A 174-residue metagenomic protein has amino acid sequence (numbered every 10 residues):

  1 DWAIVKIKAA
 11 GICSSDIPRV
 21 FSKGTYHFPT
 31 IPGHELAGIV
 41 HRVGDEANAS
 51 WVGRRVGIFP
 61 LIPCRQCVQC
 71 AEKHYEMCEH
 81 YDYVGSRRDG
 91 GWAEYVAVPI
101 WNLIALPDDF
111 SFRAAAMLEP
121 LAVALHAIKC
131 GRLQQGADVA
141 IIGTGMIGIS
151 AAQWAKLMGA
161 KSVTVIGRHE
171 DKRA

Functional and structural regions predicted by a protein language model:
D1, W51-V52, P99, Q135 (+1 more regions): Residue-level preference for short coil/turn positions at secondary-structure junctions
D1-A10, K23-V68, P107-D109: Glycine-rich beta-strand-centered segment in the early N-terminal region that forms part of a ligand/cofactor-binding
K8-A9, P99, G143: A secondary-structure boundary/capping signal
C13, N48-S50, P60-I104, D108: Cysteine-cluster motifs in flexible loop/terminal segments that predominantly coordinate metals
S15-V20: Cytochrome P450 core scaffold surrounding the K-helix E-X-X-R motif and the conserved "meander" helix-loop region
P32, V98, E119: Conserved SAM-binding loop and adjacent beta-strand
A37, H41, Y75, I100 (+2 more regions): Predominant activation on well-ordered alpha-helical scaffold segments within soluble catalytic domains
F110-A174: Mid-domain Rossmann-like dinucleotide-binding core that forms the NAD(H)/NADP(H) cofactor-binding site
